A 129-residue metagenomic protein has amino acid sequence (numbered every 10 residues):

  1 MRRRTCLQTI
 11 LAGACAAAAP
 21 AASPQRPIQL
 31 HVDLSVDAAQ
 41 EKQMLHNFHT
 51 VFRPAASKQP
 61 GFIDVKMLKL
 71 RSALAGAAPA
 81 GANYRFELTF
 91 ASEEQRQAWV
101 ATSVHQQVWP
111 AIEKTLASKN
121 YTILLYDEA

Functional and structural regions predicted by a protein language model:
M1, A18-L30, A39-Q43: C-terminal segment of N-terminal export signals and the immediately downstream linker at the start of the mature
T5-A22: N-terminal export signals
L7-L11, V51, A55-I63, G81 (+1 more regions): An amphipathic, aromatic/His-enriched active-site/gating alpha helix that lines ligand/cofactor pockets
P27-S35, M67-T102: Short, well-ordered beta-strand segments in beta-rich or mixed alpha/beta enzyme and ligand-binding folds
D37-Q40, Q59: Short acidic-aromatic low-complexity motifs
E41-L45, Q97-V100: Solvent-exposed, non-transmembrane alpha-helical starts
H46-T50: A non-catalytic, amphipathic alpha-helix used as a structural packing/dimerization or gating element in enzyme scaffolds
K69-R71, L125-A129: A general secondary-structure junction signal
